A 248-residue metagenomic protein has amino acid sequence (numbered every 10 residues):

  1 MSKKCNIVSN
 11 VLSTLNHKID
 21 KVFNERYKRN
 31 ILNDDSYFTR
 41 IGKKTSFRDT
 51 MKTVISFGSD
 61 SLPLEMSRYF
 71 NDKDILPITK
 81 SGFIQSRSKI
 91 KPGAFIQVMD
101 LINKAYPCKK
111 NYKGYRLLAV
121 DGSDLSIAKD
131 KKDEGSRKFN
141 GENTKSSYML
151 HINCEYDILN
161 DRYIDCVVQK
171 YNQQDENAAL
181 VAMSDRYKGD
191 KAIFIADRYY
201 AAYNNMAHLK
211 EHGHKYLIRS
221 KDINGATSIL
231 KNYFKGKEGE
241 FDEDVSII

Functional and structural regions predicted by a protein language model:
M1-I248: Conserved, well-structured functional cores that handle cations and Mg-NTP chemistry
